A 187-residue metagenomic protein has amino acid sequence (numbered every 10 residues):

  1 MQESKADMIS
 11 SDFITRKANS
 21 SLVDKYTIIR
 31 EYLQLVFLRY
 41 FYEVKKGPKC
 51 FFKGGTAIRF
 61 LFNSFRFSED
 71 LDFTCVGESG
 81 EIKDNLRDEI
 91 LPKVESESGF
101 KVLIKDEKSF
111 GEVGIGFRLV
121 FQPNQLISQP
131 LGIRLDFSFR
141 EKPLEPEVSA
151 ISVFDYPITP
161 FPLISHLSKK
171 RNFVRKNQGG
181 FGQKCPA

Functional and structural regions predicted by a protein language model:
Q2-C50: Helical scaffold of the NTase/Pol beta-like nucleotidyltransferase catalytic core
R16-S20, L35, R39, Q129-A187: Catalytic cores of NTP-dependent nucleotidyl/adenyl transfer enzymes across multiple folds
K45, V76, I82, L91-P92: Accessory alpha/beta interaction modules
K49-A57: Short gly/ser-rich loop at a beta-strand->alpha-helix junction or flexible surface loop bordering the NTP-binding
G55, F62-L86: Catalytic metal-binding acidic patch
G80, P123, R140-P143: Short, charged/polar surface micro-motifs in flexible loops or helix N-caps
D84-S98: Amphipathic alpha-helical segments
V94-D136, S168: Conserved catalytic core of two-metal-ion nucleotidyltransferases
